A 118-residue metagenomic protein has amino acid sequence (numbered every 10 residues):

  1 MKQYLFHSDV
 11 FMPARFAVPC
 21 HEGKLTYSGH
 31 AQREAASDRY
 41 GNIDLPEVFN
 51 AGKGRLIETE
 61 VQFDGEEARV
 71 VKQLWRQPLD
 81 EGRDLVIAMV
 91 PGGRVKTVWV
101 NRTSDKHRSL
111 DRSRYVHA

Functional and structural regions predicted by a protein language model:
M1-A118: Ribonuclease/tRNase effector modules and their secretory precursors
